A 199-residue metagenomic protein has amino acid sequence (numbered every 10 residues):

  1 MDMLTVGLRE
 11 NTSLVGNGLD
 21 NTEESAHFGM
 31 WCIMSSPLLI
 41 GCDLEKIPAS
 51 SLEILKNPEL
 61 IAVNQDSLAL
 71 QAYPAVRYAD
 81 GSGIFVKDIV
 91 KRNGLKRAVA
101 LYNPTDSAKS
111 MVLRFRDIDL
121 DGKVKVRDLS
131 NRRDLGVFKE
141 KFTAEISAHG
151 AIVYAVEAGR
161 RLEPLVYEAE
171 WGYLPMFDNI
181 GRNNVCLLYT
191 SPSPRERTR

Functional and structural regions predicted by a protein language model:
M1-D43: Glycan-recognition surfaces
G29, D43-Y78: Active-site-proximal helices and loops of the catalytic beta/alpha 8
W31-M34, L39-G41, Y78-L120: Carbohydrate-binding surface patches
D117-S130: Solvent-exposed beta-hairpin/edge-strand motifs
N131-F138: Short beta-strand and strand-turn-strand segments in soluble, beta-rich domains
F138-P164: C-terminal beta-strand-rich structural cap/linker in extracellular carbohydrate-active enzymes
G159-N184: Extracellular carbohydrate-recognition regions
Y189-T198: Conserved small/polar residues in nucleotide/adenosyl-binding loops
